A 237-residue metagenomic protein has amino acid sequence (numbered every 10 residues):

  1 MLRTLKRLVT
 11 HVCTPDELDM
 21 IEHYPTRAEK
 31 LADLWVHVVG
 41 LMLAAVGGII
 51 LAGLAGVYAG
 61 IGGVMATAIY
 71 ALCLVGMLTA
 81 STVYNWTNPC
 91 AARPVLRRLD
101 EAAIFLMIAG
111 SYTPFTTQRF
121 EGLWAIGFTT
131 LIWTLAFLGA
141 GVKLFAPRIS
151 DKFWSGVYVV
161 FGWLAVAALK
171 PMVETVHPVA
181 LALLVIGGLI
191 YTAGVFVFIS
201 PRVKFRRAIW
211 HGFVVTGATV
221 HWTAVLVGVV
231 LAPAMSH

Functional and structural regions predicted by a protein language model:
M1-H237: Multi-pass alpha-helical transmembrane bundles in non-GPCR membrane proteins that perform intramembrane catalysis
